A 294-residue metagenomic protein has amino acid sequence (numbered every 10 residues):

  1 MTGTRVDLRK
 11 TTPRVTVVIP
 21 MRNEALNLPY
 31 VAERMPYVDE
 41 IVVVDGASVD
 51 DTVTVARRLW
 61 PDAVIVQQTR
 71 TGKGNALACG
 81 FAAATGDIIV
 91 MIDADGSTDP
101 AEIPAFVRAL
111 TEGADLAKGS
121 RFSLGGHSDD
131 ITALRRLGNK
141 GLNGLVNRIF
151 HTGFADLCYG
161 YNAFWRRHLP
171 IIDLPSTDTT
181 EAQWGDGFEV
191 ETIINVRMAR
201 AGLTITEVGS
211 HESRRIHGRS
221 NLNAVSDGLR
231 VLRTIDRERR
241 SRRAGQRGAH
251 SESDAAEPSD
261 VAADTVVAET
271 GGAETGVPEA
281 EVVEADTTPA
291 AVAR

Functional and structural regions predicted by a protein language model:
M1-E33: N-proximal low-complexity "stem/linker" segments adjacent to membrane-targeting elements
M1-T12, D178-R294: Hydrophobic helical membrane-anchoring modules
L26-Y30, D50-R58: Acidic helix N-cap motif at the loop->helix transition within catalytic regions of sugar-transfer enzymes
A32, V38-S48, V66-Q67: Short beta-strand/loop segment that forms part of the nucleotide-sugar
V42, V53-A83: Conserved donor nucleotide-binding strand/loop of the catalytic core
D45-T54, G96: A conserved acidic beta->alpha catalytic loop
T69-T71, N75-A83, A101-W184, R215-L222 (+1 more regions): Acceptor/aglycone-binding surface of glycosyltransferases and processive sugar-polymer synthases
I89: Short aromatic/hydrophobic "clamp" motif used to bind/position activated sugar donors
